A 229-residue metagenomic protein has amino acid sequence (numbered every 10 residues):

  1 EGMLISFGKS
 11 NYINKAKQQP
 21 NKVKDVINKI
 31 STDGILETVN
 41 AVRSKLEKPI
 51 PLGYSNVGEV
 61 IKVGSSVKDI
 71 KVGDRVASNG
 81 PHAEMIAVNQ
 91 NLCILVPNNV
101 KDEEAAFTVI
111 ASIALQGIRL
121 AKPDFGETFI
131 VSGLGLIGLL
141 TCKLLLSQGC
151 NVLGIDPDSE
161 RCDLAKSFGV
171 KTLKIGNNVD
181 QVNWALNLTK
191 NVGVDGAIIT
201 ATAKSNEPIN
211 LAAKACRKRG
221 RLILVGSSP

Functional and structural regions predicted by a protein language model:
I5-I50: Aromatic- and Gly/Pro-rich amphipathic surface segment
E37-N79: A glycine-/small-residue-rich N-terminal strand-loop-strand element that serves as the cofactor-binding glycine loop
V63-S65, P81, L134, S227: Short, surface-exposed secondary-structure boundary micro-motifs
R75, K101-N178: Mid-domain Rossmann-like dinucleotide-binding core that forms the NAD(H)/NADP(H) cofactor-binding site
N79-M85: Flexible, gly/ser-rich surface segments that form the specificity/activation loops bordering the active-site cleft
I86-V100, G149-C150: Short, compositionally biased
D163, F168-P229: Glycine-rich cofactor phosphate-binding loops and adjacent beta1-alpha1 units of small-molecule cofactor enzyme domains
